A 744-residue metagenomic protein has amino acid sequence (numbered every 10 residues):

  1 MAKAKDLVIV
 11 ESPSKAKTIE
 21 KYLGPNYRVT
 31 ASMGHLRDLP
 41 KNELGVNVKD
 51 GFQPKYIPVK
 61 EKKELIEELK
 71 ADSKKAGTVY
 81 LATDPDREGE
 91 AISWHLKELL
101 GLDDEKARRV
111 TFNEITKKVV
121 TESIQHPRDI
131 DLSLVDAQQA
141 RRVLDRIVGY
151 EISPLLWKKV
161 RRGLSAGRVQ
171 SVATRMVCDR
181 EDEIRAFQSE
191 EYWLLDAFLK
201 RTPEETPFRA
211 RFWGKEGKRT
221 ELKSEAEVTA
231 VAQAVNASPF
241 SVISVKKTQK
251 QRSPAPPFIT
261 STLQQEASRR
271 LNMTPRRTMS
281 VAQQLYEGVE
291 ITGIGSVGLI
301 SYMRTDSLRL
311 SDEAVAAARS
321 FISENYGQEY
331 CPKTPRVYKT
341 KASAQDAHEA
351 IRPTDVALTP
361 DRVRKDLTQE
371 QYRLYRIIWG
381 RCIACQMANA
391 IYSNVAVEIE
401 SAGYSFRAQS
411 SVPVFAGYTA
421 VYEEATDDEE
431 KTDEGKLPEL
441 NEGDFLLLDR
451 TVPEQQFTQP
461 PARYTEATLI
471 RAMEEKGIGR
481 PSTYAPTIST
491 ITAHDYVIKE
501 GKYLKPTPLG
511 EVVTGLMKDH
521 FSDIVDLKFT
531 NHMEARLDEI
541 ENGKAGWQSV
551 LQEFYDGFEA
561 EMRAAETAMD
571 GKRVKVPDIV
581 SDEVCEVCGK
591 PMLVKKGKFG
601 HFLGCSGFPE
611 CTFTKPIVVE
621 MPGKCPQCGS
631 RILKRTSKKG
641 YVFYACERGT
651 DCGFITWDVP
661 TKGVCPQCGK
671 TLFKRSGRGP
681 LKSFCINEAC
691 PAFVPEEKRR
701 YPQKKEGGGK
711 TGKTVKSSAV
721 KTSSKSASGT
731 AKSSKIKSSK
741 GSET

Functional and structural regions predicted by a protein language model:
M1-R142, E151, W213-G214, T334 (+4 more regions): Intrinsically disordered, low-complexity regulatory segments
A2-D6, T18, Y27, S153 (+5 more regions): Basic, low-complexity terminal or inter-domain segments flanking catalytic cores
A4, D84-P85, R161-S165, K247-P256 (+3 more regions): Conserved short loop/turn motifs at secondary-structure junctions
T18-Y22, E68, A91-L99, V119-S123 (+9 more regions): Alpha-helical scaffold elements adjacent to nucleotide-binding pockets in ATP/GTP-utilizing enzyme cores
I115, V119-A197, T248: C-terminal or mid-to-C-terminal helical accessory/interaction module adjacent to the motor/catalytic core
R141-E151, V169, L199-R201, K250-T262 (+6 more regions): Core structural elements
K218-P256: Metal- or metallocofactor-binding catalytic centers and their adjacent structured scaffolds across diverse enzyme
V242-V245, P254-A267, I294-M303, P460-A472: Short acidic, hydrophobic short linear motifs in intrinsically disordered regions
